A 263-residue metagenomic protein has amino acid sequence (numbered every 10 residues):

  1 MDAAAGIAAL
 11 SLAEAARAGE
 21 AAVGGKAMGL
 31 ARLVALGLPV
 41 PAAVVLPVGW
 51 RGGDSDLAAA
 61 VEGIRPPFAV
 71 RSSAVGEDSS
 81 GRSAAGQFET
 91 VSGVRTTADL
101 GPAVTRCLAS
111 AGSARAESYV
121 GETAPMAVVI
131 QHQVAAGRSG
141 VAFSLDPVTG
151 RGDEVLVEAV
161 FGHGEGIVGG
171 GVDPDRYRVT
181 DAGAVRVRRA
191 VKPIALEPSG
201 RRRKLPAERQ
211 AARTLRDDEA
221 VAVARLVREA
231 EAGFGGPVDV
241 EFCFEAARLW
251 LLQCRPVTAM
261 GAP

Functional and structural regions predicted by a protein language model:
M1-V129, A136-R138, Q210-G235, L251 (+1 more regions): N-terminal beta-alpha lobe that positions the nucleotide/phosphoryl donor in ATP/NTP-coupled carboxylate activation
A27, Q87-A114, S139-S199, Q253-P263: Extended active-site and interfacial segments that coordinate phosphate-rich ligands in large catalytic machineries
R71, Q131, E158-V160: Short beta-strand segments
A84, V148, E245: Short, ordered coil/turn segments that flank beta-strands lining enzyme active or ligand-binding pockets
Q131-Q133, S144: Replace "in large, NTP-powered and nucleic-acid-processing enzymes" with "in large, NTP-powered factors and other
A159-D239, F244-A246: Conserved catalytic alpha/beta cores of large enzymes that bind or transform nucleotide phosphates and polynucleotides
